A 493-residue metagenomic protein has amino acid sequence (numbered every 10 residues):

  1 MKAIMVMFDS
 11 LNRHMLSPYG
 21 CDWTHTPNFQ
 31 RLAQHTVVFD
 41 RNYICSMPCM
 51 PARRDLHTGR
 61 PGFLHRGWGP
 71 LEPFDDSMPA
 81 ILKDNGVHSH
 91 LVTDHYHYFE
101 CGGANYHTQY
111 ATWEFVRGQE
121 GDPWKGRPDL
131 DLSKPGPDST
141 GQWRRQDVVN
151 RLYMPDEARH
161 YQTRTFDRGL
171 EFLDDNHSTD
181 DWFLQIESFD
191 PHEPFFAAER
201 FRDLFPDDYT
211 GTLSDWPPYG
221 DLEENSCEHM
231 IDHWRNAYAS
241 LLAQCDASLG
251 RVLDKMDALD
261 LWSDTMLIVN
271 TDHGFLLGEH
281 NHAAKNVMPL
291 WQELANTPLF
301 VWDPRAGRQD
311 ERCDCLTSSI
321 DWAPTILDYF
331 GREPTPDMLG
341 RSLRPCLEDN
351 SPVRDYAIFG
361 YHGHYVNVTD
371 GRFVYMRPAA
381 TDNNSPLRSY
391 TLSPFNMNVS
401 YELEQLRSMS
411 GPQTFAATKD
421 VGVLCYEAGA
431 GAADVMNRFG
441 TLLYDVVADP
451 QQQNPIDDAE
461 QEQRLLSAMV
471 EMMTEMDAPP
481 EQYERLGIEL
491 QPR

Functional and structural regions predicted by a protein language model:
M1-M5, A104-E114, R145-Q146, M154-G211 (+2 more regions): Active-site regions of oxyanion-processing enzymes, predominantly non-cytosolic
M1-V37, S46, F439, Q451-Q463: Active-site-proximal N-terminal segment of extracellular/periplasmic enzymes that hydrolyze or transfer
D22-H25, I44, G69-D76, D232-Q244 (+3 more regions): A short beta-strand-to-alpha-helix junction
T24, P194-D208, K255-D314, S318: Histidine-centered active-site microenvironments of extracellular/periplasmic hydrolases and transferases
T26, L56, A158, Q162 (+3 more regions): Polar, surface-exposed loop/tail segments that function as active-site lids or cofactor/substrate-recognition elements
D55-D156, Y361: Catalytic-site neighborhoods of secreted/periplasmic enzymes that process anionic sulfate/phosphate groups
H160-H177, Y219-T265, Y329, M472: A long, amphipathic alpha-helix that forms part of the scaffold/cap immediately adjacent to metal-dependent active
Q292, H362-D457, R493: C-terminal, low-complexity/hydrophilic appendages and adjacent surface loops of extracellular/periplasmic anionic
